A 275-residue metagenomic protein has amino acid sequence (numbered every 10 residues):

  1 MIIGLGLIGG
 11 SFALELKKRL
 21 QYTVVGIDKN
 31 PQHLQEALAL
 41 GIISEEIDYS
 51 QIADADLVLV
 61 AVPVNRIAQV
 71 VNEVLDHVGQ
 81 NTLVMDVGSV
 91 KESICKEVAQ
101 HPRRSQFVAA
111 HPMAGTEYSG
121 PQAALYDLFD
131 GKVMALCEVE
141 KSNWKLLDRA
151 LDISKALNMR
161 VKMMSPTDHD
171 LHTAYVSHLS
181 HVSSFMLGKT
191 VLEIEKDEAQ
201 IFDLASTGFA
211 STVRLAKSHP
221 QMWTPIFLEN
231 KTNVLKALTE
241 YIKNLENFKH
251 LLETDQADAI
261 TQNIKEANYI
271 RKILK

Functional and structural regions predicted by a protein language model:
M1-I2, V60, L136: Hydrophobic Val/Ile/Leu positions in short beta-strands of Rossmann-like dinucleotide-binding domains
M1-Y49, A53: NAD(P)+-binding Rossmann beta1-loop-alpha1 motif at the extreme N-terminus of oxidoreductases
V25-I27, I47, M85, V108 (+2 more regions): Hydrophobic/aromatic beta-strand patches that form the interior of the parallel beta-sheet core in alpha/beta enzyme
K29-N30, V62, V87-S89: Short beta->alpha hinge that forms the Motif I/post-I loop of the SAM-binding pocket
Y49-M85: Rossmann-like NAD(P)-binding element
N72-Q122: Rossmann-like NAD(P)(H) cofactor-binding subdomain of soluble oxidoreductases
Y126-S211: Internal alpha-helical scaffold of NAD(P)-dependent oxidoreductase catalytic cores
E198-A267: Interdomain hinge/lid region at the active-site interface of Rossmann-like NAD(P)-dependent oxidoreductases
